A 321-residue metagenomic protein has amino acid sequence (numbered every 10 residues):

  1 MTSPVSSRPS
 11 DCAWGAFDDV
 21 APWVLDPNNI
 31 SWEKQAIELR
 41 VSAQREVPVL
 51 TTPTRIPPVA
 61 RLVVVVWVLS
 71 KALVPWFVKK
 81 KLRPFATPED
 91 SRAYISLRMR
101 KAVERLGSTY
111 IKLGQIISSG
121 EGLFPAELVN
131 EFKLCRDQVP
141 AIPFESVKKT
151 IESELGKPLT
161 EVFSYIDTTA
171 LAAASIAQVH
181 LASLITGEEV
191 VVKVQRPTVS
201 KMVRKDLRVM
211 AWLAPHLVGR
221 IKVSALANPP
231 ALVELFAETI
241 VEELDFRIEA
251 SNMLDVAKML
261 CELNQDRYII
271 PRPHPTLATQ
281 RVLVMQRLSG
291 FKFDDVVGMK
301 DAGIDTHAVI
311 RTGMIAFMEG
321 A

Functional and structural regions predicted by a protein language model:
M1-Q178, K201-A231, A237-I240: N-terminal accessory/targeting segments that precede structured cores
G114, V179, V192, E249 (+1 more regions): Residue-level signature of catalytic and energy-coupling elements of molecular machines, predominantly ATP/GTP-dependent
Q115, S119, V194, R287-L288: Residues immediately flanking
S118, Q178-L181, D294, H307: Short, electropositive, low-hydrophobicity segments enriched in small/polar residues
A126, A141, E145, K157-T160 (+5 more regions): Short flexible coil/turn linkers enriched for glycine and charged/polar residues that connect secondary-structure
K133-P140, E152, S200, R204-K205 (+1 more regions): ATP-dependent phospho-/nucleotidyl transfer catalytic cores
Y165, Q178, K193, I269-R272: Residues located in well-ordered beta-strands
L181, E188-R196: Glycine-rich ATP phosphate-binding loop
